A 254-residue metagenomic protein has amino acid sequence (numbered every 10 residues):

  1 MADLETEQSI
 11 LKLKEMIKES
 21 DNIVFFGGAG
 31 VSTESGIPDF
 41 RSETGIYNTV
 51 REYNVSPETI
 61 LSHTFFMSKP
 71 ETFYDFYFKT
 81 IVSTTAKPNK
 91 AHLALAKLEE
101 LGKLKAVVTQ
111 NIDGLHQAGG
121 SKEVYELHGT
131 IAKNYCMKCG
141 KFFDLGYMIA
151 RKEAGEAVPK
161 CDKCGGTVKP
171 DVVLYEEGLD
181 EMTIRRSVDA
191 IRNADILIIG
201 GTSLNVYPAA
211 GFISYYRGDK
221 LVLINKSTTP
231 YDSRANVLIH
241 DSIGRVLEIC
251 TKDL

Functional and structural regions predicted by a protein language model:
M1-L254: Conserved catalytic core of sirtuin-type NAD+-dependent deacylases
